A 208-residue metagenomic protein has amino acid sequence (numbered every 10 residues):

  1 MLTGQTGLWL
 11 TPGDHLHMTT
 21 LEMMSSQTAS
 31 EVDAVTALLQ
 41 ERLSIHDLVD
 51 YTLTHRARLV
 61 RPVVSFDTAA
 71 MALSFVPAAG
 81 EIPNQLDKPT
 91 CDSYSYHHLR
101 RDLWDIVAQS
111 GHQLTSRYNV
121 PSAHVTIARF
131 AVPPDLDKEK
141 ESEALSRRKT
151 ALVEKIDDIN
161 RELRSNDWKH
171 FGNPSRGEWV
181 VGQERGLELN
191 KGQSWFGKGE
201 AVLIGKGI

Functional and structural regions predicted by a protein language model:
M1-I208: Histidine-dependent nucleotide/RNA phosphoesterase domain, centered on the 2H-phosphoesterase fold with its duplicated
